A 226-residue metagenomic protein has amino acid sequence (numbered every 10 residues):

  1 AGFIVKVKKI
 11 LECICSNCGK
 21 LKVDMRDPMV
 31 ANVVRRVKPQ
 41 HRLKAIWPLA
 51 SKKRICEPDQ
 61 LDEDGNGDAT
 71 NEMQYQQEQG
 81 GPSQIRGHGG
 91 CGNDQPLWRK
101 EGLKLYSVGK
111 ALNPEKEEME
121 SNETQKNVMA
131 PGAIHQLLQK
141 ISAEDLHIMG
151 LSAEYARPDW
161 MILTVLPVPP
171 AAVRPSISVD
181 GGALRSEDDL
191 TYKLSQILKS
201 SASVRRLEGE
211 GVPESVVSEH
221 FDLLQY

Functional and structural regions predicted by a protein language model:
A1-Y226: Conserved core architecture of multi-subunit DNA-directed RNA polymerases
